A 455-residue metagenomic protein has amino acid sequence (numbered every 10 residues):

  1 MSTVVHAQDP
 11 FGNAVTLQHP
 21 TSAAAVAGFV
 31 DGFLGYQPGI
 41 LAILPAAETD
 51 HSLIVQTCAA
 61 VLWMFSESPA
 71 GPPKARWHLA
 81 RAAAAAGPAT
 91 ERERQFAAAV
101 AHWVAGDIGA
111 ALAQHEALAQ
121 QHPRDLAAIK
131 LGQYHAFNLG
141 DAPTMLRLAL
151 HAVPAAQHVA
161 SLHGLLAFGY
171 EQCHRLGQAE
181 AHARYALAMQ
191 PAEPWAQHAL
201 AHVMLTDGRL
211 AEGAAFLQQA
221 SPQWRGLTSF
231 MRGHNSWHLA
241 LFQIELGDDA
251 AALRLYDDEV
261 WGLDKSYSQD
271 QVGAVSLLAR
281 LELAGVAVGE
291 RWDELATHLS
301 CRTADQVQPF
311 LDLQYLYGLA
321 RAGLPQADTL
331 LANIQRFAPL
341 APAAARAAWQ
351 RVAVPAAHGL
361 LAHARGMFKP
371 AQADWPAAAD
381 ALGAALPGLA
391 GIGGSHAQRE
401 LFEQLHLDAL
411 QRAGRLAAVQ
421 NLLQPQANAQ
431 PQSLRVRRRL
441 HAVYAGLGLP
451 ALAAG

Functional and structural regions predicted by a protein language model:
S2, P20-A23, G28-D50, A59-E93 (+3 more regions): Inter-helical turn/loop elements of alpha-helical hairpins
H19-A25, H51-V55, A89-Q95, H122-I129 (+8 more regions): Generic helix N-cap/helix-start motif at coil->alpha-helix transitions
D31-G32, L62, A101-H102, Y134-H135 (+8 more regions): Residue-level signature for tetratricopeptide repeat
G35-P38, G71, D107, D141 (+8 more regions): Residues in the short coil linking paired helices within alpha-helical repeat scaffolds
G39-I40, A75, A111, M145 (+7 more regions): Single-residue signature of alpha-solenoid repeat helices
A46-A47, R81-A83, A117-L118, H151-A152 (+5 more regions): Canonical positions in the second alpha-helix
A149-L246: Internal metal/ion-chelating core segments
L241-A453: Helix-coil-helix junctions within alpha-helical repeat/solenoid scaffolds
